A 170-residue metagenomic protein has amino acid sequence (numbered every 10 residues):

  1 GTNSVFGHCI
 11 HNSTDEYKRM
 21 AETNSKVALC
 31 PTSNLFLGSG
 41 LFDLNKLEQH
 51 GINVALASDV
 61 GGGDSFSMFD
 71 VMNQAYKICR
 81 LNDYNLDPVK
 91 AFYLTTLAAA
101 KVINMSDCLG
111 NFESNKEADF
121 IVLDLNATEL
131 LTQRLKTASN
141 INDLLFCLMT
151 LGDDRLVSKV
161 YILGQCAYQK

Functional and structural regions predicted by a protein language model:
G1-G62: Active-site core of metal-dependent hydrolases
N3, N45-T132: His/Asp/Glu-enriched, well-ordered alpha-helical/loop segment that forms or immediately abuts the divalent-metal
C9-I10, R80, N126, Q165: Flexible loop residues that form catalytic and substrate-binding hotspots at small-molecule/glycan-binding clefts
I10, S33-L35, F66, D107-G110 (+2 more regions): Flexible, active-site-adjacent loop/turn segments at secondary-structure boundaries
K18-R19, L41, F69, R134-K136: Short amphipathic alpha-helical segments
M20-E22, E48-Q49, E113-K116, L151-D154: A structural signal for short secondary-structure junctions
C30-S33, I52-A55, C79-D83, L145-T150: Glycine-rich loops and low-complexity Gly/Arg-rich segments that provide flexible linkers or classic glycine-based
E117-K170: C-terminal cap of metal-dependent C-N hydrolases
